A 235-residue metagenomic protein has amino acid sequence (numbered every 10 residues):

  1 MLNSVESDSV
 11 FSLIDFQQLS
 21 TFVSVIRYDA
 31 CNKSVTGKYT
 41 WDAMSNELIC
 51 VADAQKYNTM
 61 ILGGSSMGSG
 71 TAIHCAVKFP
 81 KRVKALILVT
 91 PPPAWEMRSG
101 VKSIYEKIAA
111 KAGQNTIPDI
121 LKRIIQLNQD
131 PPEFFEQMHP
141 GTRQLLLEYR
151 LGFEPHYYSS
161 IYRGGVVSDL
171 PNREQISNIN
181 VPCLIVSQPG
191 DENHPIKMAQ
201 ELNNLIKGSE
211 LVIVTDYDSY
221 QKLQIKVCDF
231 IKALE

Functional and structural regions predicted by a protein language model:
M1-V35: Conserved HGGG/HGGXW glycine-rich cap/lid loop of the alpha/beta-hydrolase fold
D42-M60: Conserved acidic catalytic loop of the alpha/beta-hydrolase fold
G64-G68, A72: Gly/Ala-rich beta-loop-alpha elbow adjacent to hydrolase catalytic centers
V77-K78, R82-Q114: Flexible "cap/lid" loop of the alpha/beta hydrolase fold
R98-S99, Q114-S160, V166: Conserved alpha/beta-hydrolase catalytic His-Asp/Glu region
I179, I185-S187: Short beta-strand/loop motif that positions the catalytic acidic residue of the alpha/beta-hydrolase fold
E192-M198: Conserved alpha/beta-hydrolase "acid-adjacent" motif
G208-E235: Catalytic active-site module of serine/aspartate enzymes centered on a nucleophile-bearing elbow/loop
